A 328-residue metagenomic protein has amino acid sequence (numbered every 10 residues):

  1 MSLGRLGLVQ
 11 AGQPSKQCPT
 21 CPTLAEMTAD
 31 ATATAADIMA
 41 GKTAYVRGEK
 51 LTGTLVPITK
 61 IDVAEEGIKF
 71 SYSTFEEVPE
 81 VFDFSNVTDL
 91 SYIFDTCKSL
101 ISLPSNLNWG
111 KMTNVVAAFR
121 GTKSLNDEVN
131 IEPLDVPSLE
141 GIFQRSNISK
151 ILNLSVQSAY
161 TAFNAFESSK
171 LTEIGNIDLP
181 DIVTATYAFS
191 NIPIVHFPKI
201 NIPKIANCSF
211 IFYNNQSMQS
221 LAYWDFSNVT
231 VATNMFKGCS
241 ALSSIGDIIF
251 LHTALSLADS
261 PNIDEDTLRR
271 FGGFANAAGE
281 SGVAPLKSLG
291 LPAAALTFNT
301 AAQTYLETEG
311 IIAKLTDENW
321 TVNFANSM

Functional and structural regions predicted by a protein language model:
S2-R5, Q10-M328: Negatively charged
